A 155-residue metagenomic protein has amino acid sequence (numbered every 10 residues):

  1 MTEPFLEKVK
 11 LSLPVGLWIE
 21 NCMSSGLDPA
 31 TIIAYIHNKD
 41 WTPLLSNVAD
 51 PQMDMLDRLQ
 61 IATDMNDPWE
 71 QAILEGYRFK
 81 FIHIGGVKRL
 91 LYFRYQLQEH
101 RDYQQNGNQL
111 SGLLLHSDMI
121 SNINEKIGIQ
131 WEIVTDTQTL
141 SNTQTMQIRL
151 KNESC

Functional and structural regions predicted by a protein language model:
M1-C155: Structural boundary micro-motifs
